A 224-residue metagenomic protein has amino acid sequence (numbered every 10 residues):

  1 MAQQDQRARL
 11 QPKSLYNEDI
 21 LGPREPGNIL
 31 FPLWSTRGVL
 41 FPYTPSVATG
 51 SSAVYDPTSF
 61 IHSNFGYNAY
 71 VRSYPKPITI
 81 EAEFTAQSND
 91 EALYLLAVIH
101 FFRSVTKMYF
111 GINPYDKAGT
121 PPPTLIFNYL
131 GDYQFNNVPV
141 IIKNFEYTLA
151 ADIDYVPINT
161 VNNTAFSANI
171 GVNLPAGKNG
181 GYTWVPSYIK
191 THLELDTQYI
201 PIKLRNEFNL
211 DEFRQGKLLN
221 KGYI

Functional and structural regions predicted by a protein language model:
M1-I224: Compositionally biased, intrinsically disordered low-complexity segments enriched in polar/Pro/Gly and often Gln
